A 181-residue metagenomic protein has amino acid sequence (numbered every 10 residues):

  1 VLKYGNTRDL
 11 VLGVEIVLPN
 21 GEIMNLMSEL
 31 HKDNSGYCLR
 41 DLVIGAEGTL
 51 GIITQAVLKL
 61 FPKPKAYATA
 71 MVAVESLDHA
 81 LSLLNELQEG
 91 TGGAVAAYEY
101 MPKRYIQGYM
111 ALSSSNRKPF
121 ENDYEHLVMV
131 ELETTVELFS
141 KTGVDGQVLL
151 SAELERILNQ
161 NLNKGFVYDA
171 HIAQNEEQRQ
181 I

Functional and structural regions predicted by a protein language model:
V1-I181: Noncatalytic alpha-helical scaffold of FAD-dependent oxidoreductases
